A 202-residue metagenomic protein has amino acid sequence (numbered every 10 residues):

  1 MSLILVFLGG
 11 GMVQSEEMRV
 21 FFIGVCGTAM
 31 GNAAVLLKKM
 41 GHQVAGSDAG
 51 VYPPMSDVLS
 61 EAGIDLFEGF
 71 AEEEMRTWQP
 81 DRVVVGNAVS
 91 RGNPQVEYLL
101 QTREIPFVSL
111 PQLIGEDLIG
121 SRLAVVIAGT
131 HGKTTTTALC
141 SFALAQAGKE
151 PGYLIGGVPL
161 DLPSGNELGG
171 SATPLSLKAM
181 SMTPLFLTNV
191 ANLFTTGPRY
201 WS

Functional and structural regions predicted by a protein language model:
S2-L113, S176: N-terminal leader/targeting and accessory segments in enzymes
L36, E74-M75, N87, R91-S202: Phosphate-binding loop of NTP-binding sites
